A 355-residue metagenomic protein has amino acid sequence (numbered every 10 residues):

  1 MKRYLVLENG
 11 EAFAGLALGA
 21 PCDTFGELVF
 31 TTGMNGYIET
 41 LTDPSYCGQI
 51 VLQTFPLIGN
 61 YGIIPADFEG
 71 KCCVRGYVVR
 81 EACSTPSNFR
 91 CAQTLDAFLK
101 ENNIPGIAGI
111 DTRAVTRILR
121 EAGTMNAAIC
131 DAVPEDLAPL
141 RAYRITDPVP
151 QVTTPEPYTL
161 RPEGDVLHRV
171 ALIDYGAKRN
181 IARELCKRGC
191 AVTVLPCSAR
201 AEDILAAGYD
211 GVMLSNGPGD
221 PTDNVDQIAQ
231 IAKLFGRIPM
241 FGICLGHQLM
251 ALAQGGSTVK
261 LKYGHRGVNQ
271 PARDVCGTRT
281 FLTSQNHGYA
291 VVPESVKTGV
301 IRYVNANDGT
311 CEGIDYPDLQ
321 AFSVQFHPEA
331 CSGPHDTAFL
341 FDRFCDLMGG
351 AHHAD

Functional and structural regions predicted by a protein language model:
M1-E202, A206-A207, P221, C331 (+1 more regions): RNA-binding accessory domains that recognize and position tRNA/RNA substrates
P105, R169, P239-F241, S257 (+1 more regions): Proline-centered loop/turn at the N-terminus of a beta-strand
D111, C244, H287, H327: Active-site glycine-centered loops adjacent to acidic/histidine catalytic or metal-binding residues that shape
G164-V170, G277-T280, Y316-A321: Beta-strand-turn-beta hairpins that frame and shape the catalytic cleft of phosphate-ester-processing enzymes
R169-D174, T283-S284, F322-F326: Active-site-proximal beta-strand elements of phosphoester/diester hydrolases
G211-Q285, G333-R343, L347-M348: Cysteine-nucleophile active-site neighborhood
R279-D318, D355: Catalytic beta-strand/loop cores that center a nucleophilic Ser/Cys/Thr and support acyl-enzyme chemistry
G313-D355: A glycine-centered loop/beta-turn motif at secondary-structure junctions
